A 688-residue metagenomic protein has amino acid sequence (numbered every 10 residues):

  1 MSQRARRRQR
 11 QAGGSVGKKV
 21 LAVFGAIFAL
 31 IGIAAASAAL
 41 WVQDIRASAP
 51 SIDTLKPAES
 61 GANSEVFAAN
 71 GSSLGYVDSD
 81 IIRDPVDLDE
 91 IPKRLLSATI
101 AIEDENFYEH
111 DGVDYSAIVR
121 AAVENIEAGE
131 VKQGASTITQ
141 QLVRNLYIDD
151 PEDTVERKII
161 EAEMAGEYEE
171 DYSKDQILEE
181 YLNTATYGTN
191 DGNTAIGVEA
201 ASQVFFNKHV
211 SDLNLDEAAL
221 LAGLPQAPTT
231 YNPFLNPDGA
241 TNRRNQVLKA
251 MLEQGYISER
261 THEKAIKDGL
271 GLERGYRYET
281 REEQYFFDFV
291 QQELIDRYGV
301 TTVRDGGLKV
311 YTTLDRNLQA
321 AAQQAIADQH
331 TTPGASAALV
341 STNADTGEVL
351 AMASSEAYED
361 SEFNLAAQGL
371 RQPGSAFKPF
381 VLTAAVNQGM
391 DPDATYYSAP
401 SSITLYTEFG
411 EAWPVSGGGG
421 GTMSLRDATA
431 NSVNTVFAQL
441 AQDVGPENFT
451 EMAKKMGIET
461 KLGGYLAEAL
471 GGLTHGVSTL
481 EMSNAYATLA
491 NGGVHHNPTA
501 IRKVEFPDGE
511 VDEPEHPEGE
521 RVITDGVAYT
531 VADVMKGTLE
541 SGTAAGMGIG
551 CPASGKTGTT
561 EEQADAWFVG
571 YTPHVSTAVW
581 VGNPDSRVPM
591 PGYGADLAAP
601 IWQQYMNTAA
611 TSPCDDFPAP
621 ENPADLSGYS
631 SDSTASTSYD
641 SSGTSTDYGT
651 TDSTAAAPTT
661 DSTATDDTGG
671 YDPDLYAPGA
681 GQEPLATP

Functional and structural regions predicted by a protein language model:
M1-V66, N106: N-terminal type II signal-anchor transmembrane helix that functions as the membrane-insertion/stop-transfer segment
Q43-G61, N214, T301-T302, R316-N343 (+2 more regions): Beta-lactamase-like hydrolase cores
N63-N70, L74, I91, P333-E359 (+2 more regions): A short, well-structured edge-of-sheet supersecondary motif
A98-I100, D104, M251, A322 (+7 more regions): Active-site SXXK
Y108-I118, A195-I196, S258-T261, D360-F363 (+3 more regions): Short, well-structured active-site flanking segments
E127-D149, K208-S211, Y278-E279, M390-F449 (+3 more regions): Conserved catalytic neighborhood of penicillin-recognizing serine enzymes
E130-T313, K454, A467-G471, A487: Non-catalytic, structured segments within soluble enzyme domains
T312-T332, L339, M352, E359-F363 (+5 more regions): A penicillin-recognizing enzyme superfamily signal
